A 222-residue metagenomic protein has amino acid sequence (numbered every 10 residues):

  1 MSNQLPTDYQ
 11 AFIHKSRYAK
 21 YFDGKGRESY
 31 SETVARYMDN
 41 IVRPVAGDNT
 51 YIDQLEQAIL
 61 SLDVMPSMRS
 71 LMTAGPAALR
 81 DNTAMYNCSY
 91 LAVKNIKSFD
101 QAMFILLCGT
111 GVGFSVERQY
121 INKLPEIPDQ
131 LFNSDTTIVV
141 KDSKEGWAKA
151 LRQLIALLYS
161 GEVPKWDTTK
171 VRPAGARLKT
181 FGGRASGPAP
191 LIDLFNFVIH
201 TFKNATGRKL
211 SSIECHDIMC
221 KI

Functional and structural regions predicted by a protein language model:
M1-I222: Extended catalytic cores of very large enzyme megasubunits
